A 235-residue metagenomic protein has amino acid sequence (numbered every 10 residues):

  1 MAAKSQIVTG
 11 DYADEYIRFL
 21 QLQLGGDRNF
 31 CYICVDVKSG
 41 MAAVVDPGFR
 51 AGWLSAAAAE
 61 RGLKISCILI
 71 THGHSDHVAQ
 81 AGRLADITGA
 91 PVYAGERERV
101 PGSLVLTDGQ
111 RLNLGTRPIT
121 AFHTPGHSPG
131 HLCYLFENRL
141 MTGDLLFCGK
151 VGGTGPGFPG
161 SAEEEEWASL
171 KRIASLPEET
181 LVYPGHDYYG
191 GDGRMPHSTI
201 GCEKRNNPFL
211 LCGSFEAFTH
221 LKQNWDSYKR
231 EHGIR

Functional and structural regions predicted by a protein language model:
I7-R61, C133-G143, G149: Conserved beta-strand hairpin/beta-sheet module of binuclear metal-dependent hydrolase folds, prominently
L22, L106, T124, I200: Hydrophobic residues at beta-strand termini and immediately following loops that shape nucleotide-binding pockets
R28, S39-A42, P47-T120, R205-F209: Active-site HxH/HxHxD metal-binding segment of metal-dependent hydrolases
I33, R111-F136, S175: Core dinuclear metal-dependent hydrolase active-site scaffold
I68-V78, F122-G130, Y183-Y189: Histidine-centered catalytic micro-motifs
P129-E231: Metallo-beta-lactamase
